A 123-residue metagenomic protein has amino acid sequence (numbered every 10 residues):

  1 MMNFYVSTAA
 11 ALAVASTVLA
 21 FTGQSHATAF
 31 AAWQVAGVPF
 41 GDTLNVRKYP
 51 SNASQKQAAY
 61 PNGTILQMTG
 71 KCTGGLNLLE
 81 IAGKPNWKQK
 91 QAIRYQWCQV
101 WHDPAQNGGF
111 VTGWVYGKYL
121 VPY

Functional and structural regions predicted by a protein language model:
M1-A32, D42, Y119-Y123: Long, non-globular low-complexity/IDR segments in eukaryotic proteins
L12-V14, P39, A53, G108: Preference for short coil/turn "hinge" residues that link or interrupt alpha-helices
G23, T28-W33, Q55, K84-Y123: Boundary regions of SH3-family modules and the immediately adjacent low-complexity/disordered segments in eukaryotic
A31-A32, V38-Q91, W101: Beta-loop motif signature
